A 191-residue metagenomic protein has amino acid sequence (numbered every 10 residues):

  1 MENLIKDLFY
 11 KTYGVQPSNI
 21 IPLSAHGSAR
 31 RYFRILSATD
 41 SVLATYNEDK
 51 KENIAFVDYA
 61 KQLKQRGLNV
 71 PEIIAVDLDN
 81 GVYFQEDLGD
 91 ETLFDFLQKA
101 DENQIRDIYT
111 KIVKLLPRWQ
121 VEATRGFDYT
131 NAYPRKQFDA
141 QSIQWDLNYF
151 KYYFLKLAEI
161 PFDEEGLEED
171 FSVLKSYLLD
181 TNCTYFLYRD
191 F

Functional and structural regions predicted by a protein language model:
M1-I21: Juxta-kinase regulatory segment immediately upstream of eukaryotic protein kinase catalytic domains
I5, K11, T124-K136, Q141 (+1 more regions): An alpha-helical support segment within catalytic cores of ATP-dependent transferases
D7, D58-K61, K114, E169 (+1 more regions): Generic recognition of well-ordered alpha-helical segments within structured catalytic/regulatory domains
V15-F33: ATP-binding glycine-rich phosphate-binding loop
I20, I73-I74, E165: Residue-level detector of family-conserved "landmark" positions at structurally sensitive sites
R31-I35, A44, W119, V173-F191: Active-site acidic catalytic loop and adjacent metal/ATP-binding pocket of ATP-dependent phosphoryl transfer enzymes
F33-W145, K156: ATP-binding pocket architecture of kinase catalytic cores
